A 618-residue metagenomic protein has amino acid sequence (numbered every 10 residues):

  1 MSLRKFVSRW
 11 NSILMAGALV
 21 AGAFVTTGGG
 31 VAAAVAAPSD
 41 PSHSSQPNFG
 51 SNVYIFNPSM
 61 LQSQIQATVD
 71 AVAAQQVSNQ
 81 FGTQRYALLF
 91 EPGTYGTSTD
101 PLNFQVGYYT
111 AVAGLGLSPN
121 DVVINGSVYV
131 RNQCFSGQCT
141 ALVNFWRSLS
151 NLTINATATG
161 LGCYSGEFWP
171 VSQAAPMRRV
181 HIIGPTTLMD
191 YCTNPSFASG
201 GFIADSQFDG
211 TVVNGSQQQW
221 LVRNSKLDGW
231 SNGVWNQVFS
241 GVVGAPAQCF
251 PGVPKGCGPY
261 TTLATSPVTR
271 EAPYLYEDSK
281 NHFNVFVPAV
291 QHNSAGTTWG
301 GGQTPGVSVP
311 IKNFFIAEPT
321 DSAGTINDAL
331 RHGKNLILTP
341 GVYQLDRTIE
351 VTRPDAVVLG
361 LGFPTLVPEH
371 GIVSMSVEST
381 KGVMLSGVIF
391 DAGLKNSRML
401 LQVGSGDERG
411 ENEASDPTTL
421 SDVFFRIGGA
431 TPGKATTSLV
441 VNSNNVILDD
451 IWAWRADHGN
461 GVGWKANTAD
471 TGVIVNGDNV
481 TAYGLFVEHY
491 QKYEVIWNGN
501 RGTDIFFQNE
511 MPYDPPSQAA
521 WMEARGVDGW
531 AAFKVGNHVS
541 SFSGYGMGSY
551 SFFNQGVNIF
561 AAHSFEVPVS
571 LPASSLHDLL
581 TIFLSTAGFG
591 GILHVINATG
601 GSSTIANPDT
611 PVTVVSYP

Functional and structural regions predicted by a protein language model:
S2-A36: Secretory targeting and sorting signals
A36-A67, V290-A323: Right-handed parallel beta-helix/beta-solenoid
Y54, P58-A111, L117-V122, S127-Y129 (+5 more regions): N-terminal extracellular ligand-recognition/capping segment immediately after the signal peptide
A87, Y95-P246, E350, I389-E488 (+5 more regions): Right-handed parallel beta-helix
E91, T339, L361, Y483-L485 (+2 more regions): Generic beta-strand/beta-sheet core signal
S216, G233-V285, G393-L394, F507 (+1 more regions): Gly/Ser/Thr/Ala-enriched C-terminal appendages of enzymes
T320-N335, D457, K465-T503: Beta-propeller domains
R347, T352-T380, M384, R501-S543: Long amphipathic alpha-helical scaffold regions
